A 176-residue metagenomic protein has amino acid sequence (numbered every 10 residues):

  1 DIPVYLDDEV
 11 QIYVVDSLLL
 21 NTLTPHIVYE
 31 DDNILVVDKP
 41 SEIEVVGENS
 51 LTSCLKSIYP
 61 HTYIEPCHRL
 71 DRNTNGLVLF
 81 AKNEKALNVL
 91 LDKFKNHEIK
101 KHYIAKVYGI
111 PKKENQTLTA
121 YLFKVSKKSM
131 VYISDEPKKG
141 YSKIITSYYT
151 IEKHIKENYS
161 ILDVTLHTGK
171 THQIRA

Functional and structural regions predicted by a protein language model:
D1-A176: RNA pseudouridine synthases
